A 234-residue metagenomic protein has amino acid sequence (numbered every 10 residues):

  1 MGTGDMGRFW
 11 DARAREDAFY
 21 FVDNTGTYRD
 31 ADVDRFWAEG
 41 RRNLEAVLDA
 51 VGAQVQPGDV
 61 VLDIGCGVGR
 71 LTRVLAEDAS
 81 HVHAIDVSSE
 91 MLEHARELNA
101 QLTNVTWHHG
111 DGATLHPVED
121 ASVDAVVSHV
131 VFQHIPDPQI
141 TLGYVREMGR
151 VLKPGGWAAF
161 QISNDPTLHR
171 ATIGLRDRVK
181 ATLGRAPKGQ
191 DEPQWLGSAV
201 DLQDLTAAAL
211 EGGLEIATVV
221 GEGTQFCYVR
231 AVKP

Functional and structural regions predicted by a protein language model:
M1-D30: N-terminal, positively charged/glycine-rich alpha-helical extensions of SAM-dependent methyltransferases
W37-P57: Conserved alpha-helix/loop element of class I SAM-dependent methyltransferases that forms part of the SAM/SAH-binding
L62, V68-T114: Class I SAM-dependent methyltransferase SAM/SAH-binding core
H116-V126: A short acidic, Gly/Pro-enriched loop at the edge of an enzyme's catalytic core that lines a small-molecule cofactor
A125-Q139: A short SAM/SAH-binding and catalytic strip from SAM-dependent methyltransferases
L142-P154: A short glycine-rich, Lys/Arg-flanked "PGG" loop and its adjoining helix->strand segment in the class I
G155-I162: Conserved beta-strand signature within the Rossmann-like core of class I S-adenosyl-L-methionine
N164-E211, V219: C-terminal alpha-helical "lid/dimerization" subdomain adjacent to the S-adenosyl-L-methionine
